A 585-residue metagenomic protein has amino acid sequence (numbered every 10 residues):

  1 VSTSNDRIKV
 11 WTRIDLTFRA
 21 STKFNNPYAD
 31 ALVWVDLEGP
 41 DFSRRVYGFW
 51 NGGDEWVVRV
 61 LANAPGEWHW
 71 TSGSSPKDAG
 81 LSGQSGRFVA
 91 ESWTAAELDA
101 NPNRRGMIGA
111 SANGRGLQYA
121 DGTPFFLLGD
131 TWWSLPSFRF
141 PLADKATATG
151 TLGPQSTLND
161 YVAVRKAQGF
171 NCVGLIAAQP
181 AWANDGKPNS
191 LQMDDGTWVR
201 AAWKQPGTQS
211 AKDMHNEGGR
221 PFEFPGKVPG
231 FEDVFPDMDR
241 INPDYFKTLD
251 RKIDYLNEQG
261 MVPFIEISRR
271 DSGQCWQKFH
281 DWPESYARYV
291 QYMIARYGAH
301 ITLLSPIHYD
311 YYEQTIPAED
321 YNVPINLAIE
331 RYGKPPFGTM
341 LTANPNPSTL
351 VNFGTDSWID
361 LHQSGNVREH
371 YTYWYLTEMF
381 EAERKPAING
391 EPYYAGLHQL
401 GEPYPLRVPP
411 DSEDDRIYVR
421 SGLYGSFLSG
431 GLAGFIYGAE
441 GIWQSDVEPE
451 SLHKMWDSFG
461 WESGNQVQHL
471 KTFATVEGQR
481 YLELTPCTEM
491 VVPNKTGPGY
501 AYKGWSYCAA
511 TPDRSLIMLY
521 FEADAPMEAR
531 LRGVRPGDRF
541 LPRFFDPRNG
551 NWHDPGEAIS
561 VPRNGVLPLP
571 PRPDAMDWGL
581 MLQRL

Functional and structural regions predicted by a protein language model:
V1-D41, V46-G48, R87-T94, A501-A510: Non-catalytic, glycine-rich low-complexity segments
S2-D6, K23, P27, T123 (+3 more regions): Aromatic- and carboxylate-lined catalytic core of secreted/periplasmic carbohydrate-active enzymes
K9-T12, D54-W56, V60-S72, P76-D78 (+4 more regions): Short tyrosine-centred short linear motifs in exposed loops/low-complexity segments
L32, P102-R105, S111-T372: Active-site mouth of glycoside hydrolases
D36, F42-G114, L135: Extended acidic/polar, glycine-enriched regions that form or flank non-catalytic beta-rich accessory modules
P40-Y47, N549-E557: Surface-exposed loop/edge segments in extracytoplasmic proteins
W50-G52, I559-G565, R572: Short proline/glycine- and polar residue-rich coil/turn motifs
R288, A295, T302, H308-D457: Extracellular glycoside hydrolase catalytic/binding regions
